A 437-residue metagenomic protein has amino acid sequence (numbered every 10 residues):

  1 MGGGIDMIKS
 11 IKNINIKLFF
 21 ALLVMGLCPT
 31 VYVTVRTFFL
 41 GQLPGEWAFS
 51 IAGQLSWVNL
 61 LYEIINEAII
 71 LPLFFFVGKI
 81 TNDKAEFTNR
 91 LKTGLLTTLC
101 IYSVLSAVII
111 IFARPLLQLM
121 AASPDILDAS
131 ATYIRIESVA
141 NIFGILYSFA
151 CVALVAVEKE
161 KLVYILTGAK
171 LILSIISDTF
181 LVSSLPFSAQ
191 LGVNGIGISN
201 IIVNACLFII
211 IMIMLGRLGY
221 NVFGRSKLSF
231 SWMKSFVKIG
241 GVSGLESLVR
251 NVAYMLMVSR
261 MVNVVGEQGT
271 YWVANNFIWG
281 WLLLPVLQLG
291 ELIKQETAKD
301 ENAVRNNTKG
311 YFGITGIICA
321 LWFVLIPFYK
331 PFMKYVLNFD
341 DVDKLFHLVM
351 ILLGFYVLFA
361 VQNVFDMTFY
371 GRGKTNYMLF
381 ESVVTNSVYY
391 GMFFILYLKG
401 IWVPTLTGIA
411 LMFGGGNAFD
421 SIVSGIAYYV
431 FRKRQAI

Functional and structural regions predicted by a protein language model:
G2-F19, V193-N200, I209-N251, R432-I437: Interhelical loop/hinge segments that connect adjacent transmembrane helices in multipass membrane
F20-F75, A140-G144, G240-Q295, I318-W322 (+1 more regions): Transmembrane helix-bundle signature of multi-pass secondary active exporters and lipid flippases
L43-E46, A156-V157, Q190, V265 (+2 more regions): Helix-loop interface residues and adjacent transmembrane-helix termini in multi-pass membrane transporters, primarily
S50-S103, Y147-A156, Y271-P327, Q362-Y370 (+1 more regions): Small-residue-rich hydrophobic transmembrane alpha-helices
A85, A153-F180, N194-G197, I201 (+2 more regions): Alpha-helical transmembrane segments of multi-pass membrane transporters/permeases
V104-T132, A320-H347: Short membrane-interface helical motifs at transmembrane helix boundaries in multi-pass membrane transporters
I111, P124-A150, I278-W281, P285 (+2 more regions): Alpha-helical transmembrane segments of multi-pass membrane proteins
I172-F208, K334, D343, N376 (+2 more regions): Membrane-interface helix-loop junctions in multi-pass transport and translocation proteins
